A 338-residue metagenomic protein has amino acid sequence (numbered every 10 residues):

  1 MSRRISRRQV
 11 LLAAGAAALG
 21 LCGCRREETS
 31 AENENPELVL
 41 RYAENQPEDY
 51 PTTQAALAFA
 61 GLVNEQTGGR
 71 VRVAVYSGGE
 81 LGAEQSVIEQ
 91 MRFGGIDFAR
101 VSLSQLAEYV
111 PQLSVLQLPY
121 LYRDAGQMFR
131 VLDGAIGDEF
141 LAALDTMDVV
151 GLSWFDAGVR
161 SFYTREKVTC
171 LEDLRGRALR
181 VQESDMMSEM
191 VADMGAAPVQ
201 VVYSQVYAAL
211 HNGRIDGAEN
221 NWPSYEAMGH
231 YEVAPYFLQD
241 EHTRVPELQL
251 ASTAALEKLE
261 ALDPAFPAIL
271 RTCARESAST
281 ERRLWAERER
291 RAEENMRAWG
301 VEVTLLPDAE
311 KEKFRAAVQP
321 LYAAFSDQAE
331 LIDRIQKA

Functional and structural regions predicted by a protein language model:
S2-I5, Q9-Q127, I136, L144-A338: N-terminal secretory/targeting leader peptides
R130: Short beta-strand-centered segments that line the small-molecule binding cleft or hinge of alpha/beta clamshell
